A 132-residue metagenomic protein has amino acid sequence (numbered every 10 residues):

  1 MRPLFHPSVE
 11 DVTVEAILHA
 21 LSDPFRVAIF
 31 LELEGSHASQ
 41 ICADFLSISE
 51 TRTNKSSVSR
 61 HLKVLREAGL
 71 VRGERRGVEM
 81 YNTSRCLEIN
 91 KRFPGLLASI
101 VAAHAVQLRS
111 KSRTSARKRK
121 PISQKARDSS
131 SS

Functional and structural regions predicted by a protein language model:
M1-T13, L31-S36, R85-S132: Amphipathic alpha-helical dimerization/coiled-coil segments that flank or bridge DNA-binding/regulatory modules
R2-P7, L18-L21, H37-A38, L62-V64: Short amphipathic alpha-helical segments, especially helix-boundary/capping motifs
P7, D11, L46, L70-V71 (+1 more regions): Hydrophobic alpha-helical segments, principally membrane-spanning helices and signal/leader peptides
A16-T53, R76-E88: N-terminal helix-turn-helix DNA-binding core of bacterial DNA-binding proteins
D23, H61, P94: Conserved acidic functional residues
A43-G73: Canonical helix-turn-helix DNA-binding module
R66, G77-E79, L108: A general structural signal for short secondary-structure boundary/capping elements
E74-R75, S99: A generic structural-conservation signal
